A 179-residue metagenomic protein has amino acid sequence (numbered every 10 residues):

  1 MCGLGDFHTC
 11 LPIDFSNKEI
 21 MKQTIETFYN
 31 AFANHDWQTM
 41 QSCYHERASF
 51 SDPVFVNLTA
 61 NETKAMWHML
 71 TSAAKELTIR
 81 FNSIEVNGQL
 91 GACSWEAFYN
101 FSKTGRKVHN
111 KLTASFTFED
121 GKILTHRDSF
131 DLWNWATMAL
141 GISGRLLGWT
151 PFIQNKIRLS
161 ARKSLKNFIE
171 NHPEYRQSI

Functional and structural regions predicted by a protein language model:
D14-A31, K122-L124, F130-I179: Terminal "cap-and-tail" regions of soluble proteins that handle hydrophobic small molecules
F28, M40-Q41, A48, T59 (+4 more regions): Hydrophobic pocket/interface hotspot
Q38-T39, H45-L90: A solvent-exposed, acidic/Ser-Thr-rich amphipathic alpha-helical stretch
S72-A73, F98-H109: Short, cysteine-centered beta-strand-loop-beta hairpins and adjacent loop/turn segments enriched in charged/polar
T78-I79, S94, K107-A114: Short, surface-exposed coil-to-beta transition loops
Q89-A97: A short hydrophobic beta-strand element
